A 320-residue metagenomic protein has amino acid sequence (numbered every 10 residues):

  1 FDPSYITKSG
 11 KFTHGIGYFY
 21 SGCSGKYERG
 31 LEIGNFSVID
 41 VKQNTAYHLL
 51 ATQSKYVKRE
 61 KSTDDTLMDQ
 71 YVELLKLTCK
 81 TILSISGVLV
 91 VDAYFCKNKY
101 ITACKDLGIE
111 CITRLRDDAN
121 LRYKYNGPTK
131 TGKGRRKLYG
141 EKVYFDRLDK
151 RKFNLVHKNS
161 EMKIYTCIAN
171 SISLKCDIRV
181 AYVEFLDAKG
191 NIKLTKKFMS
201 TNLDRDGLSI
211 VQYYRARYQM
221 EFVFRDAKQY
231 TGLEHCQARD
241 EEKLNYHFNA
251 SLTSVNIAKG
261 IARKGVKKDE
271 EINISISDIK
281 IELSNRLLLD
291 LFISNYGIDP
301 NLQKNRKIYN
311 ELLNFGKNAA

Functional and structural regions predicted by a protein language model:
F1, Y5, V143, G207-A238: Short amphipathic alpha-helical "interface-anchor" segments enriched in bulky aromatics
F1-K11, L77, D106, I112 (+5 more regions): Electropositive nucleic-acid engagement tracts
F1-S9, F36, V88-C96, C111 (+3 more regions): Short, conserved catalytic/metal-binding motifs centered on acidic residues
F1-T45, S160-K163, I168: Active-site-proximal, Lys/Arg-enriched surface segment that forms a nucleic-acid-binding/basic interface patch
G22-S86, D177-K197, T201: Electropositive, glycine- and tryptophan-enriched low-complexity nucleic-acid-binding patches
Y56-E184, G265-I274, R306-N310: An internal, acidic/charged active-site-proximal segment that coordinates divalent cations and/or engages
H235-L291: Basic, amphipathic alpha-helical segments enriched in Lys/Arg and hydrophobic/aromatic residues
N273, S277-A320: Long, low-complexity C-terminal extensions of enzymes
